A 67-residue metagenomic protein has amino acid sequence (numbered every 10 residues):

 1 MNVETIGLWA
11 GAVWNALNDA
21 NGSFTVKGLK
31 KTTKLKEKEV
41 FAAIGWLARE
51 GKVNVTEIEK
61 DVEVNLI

Functional and structural regions predicted by a protein language model:
M1-W14, K60-V62, I67: Short alpha-helical segments that sit at the start of domains
V3-I6, G22-S23, E37, V55: Alpha-helix N-cap/helix-initiation sites
I6-T32: Short amphipathic alpha-helical interface segments
A20, L35, E50: Residue-level signal for short amphipathic helical patches enriched in basic/charged and nearby hydrophobic residues
F24-K27, E57-D61: Mature soluble domains of exported/periplasmic/lumenal proteins and thiol-rich metal-chelating peptides
L35-W46: Short amphipathic alpha-helical interaction segments
A48-I58: A short, conserved structural fragment
